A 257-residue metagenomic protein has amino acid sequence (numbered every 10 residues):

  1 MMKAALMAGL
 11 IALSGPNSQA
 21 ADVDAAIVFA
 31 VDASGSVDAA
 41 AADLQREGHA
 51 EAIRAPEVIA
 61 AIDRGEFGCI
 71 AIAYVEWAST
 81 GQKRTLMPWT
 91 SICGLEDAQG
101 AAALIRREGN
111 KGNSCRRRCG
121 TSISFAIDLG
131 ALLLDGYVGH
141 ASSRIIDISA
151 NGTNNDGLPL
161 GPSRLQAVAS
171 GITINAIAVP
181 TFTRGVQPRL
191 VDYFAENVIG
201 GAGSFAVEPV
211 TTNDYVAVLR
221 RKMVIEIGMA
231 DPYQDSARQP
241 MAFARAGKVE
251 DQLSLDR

Functional and structural regions predicted by a protein language model:
A4-L13: Sec-dependent N-terminal signal peptides
D22-P88, G130, I145-S149, N175-I177: Von Willebrand factor
A30-A40, I72, P88, R106-G120 (+3 more regions): Second-shell loop/turn segments in exported
A50-V58, S79, N110, A131-G139 (+7 more regions): Sec-exported extracytoplasmic/periplasmic mature domains
G68-E108, V186-E196: Short beta-strand-loop
E96-R144, A176-R189, V218: Von Willebrand factor
G152-E196: VWA/integrin I-like adhesion module and closely mimicked acidic/polar interface patches used
V179-Y233: Von Willebrand factor A/integrin I-like adhesion domains
